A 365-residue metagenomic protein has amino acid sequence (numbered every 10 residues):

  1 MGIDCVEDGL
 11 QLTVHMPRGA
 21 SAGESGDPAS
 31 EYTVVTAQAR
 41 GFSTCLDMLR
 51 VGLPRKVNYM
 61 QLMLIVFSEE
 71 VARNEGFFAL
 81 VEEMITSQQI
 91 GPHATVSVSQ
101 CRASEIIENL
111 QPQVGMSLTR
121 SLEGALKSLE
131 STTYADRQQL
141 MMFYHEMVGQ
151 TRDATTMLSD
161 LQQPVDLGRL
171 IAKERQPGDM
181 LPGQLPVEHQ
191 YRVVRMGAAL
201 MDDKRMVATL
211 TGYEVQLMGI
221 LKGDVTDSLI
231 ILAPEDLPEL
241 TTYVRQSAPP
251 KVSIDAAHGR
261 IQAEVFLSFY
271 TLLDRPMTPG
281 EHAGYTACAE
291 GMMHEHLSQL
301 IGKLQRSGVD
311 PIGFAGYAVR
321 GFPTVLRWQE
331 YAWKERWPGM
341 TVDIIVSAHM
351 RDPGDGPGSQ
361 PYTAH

Functional and structural regions predicted by a protein language model:
G2-H365: Membrane-proximal alpha-helical signals and transmembrane carboxylates
